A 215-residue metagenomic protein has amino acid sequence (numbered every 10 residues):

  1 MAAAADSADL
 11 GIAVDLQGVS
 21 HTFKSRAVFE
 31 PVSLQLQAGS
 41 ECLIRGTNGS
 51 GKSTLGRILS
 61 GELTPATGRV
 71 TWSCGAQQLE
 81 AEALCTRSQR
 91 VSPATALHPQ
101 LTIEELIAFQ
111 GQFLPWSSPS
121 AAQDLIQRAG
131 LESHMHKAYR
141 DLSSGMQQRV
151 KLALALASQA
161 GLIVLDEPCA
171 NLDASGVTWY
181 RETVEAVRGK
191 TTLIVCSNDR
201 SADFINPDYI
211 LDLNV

Functional and structural regions predicted by a protein language model:
A3-L34, A38, L43: A short, flexible loop at the N-terminus of ABC-type nucleotide-binding domains that lies
N48, D166, L172-D173: ABC-family nucleotide-binding domains
S60: Helix-to-loop junction immediately C-terminal to a conserved catalytic motif
P65-L84: Conserved ABC transporter NBD signature motif
A94, P99-P115: Q-loop/switch helix immediately C-terminal to the Walker
A108, P119-H134: Conserved ABC ATPase "signature" region
L152: Hydrophobic anchor residue at the start of the ABC signature
